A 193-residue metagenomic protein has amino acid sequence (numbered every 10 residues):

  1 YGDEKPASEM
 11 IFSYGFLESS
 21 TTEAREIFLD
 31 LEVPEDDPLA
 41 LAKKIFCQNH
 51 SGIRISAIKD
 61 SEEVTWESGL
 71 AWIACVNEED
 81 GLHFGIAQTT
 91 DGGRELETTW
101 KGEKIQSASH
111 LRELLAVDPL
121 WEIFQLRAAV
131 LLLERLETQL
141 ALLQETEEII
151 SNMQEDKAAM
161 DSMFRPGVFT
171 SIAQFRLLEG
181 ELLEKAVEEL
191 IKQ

Functional and structural regions predicted by a protein language model:
Y1: IQ-motif-like calmodulin-binding regions
P6-E9, S13-Q193: Charged low-complexity "KEKE/polyampholyte" interaction tracts
